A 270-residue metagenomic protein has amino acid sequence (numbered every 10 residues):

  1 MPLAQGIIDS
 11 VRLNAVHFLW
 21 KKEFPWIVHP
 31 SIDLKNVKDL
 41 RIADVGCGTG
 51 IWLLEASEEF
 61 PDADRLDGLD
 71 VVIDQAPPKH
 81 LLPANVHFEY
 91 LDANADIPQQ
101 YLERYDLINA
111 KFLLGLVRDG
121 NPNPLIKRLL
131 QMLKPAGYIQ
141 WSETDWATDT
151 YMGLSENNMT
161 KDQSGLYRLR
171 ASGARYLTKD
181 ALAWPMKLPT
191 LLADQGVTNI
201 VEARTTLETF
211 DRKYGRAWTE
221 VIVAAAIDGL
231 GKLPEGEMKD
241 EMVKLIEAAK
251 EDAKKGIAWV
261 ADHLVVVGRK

Functional and structural regions predicted by a protein language model:
M1-D39: Class I SAM-dependent methyltransferase Rossmann-like catalytic core, especially the SAM/SAH-binding loop
D39-P98, L107, P124: Class I SAM-dependent methyltransferase SAM/SAH-binding core
R65, G137-Y138: Short glycine-centered segments of the SAM/dcSAM-binding site in methyltransferase folds
Y105-N123: A short SAM/SAH-binding and catalytic strip from SAM-dependent methyltransferases
N123-P135: A short glycine-rich, Lys/Arg-flanked "PGG" loop and its adjoining helix->strand segment in the class I
Y138-E220, E235: Conserved catalytic/acceptor-binding region of the Class I
Q195-K270: C-terminal lobe and adjacent flexible extensions of AdoMet/dcAdoMet transferase-like proteins
